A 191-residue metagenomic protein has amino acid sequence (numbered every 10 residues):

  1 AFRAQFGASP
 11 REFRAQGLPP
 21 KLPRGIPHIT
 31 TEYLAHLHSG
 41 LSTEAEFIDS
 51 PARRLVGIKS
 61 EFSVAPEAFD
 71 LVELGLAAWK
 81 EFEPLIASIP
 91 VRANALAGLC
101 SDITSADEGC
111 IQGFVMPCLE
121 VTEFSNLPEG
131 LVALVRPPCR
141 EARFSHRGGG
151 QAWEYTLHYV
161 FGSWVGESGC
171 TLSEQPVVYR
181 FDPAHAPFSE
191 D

Functional and structural regions predicted by a protein language model:
R3-D191: A solvent-exposed interaction/effector surface
